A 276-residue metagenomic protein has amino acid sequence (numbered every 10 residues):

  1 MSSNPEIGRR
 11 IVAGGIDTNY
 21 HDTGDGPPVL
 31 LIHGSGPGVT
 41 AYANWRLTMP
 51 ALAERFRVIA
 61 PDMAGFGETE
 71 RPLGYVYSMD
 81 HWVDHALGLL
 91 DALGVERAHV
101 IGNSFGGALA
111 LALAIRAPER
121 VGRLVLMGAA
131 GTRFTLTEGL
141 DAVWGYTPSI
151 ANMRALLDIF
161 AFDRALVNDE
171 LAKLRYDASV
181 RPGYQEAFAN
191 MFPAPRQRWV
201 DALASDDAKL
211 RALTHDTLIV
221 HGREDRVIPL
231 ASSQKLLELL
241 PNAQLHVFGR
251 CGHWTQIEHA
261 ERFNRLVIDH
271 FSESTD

Functional and structural regions predicted by a protein language model:
I16-E68: Conserved HGGG/HGGXW glycine-rich cap/lid loop of the alpha/beta-hydrolase fold
A60-I101, R265-I268: Active-site loop/oxyanion-hole signature of alpha/beta-hydrolase fold enzymes
G102, G106, A110: Gly/Ala-rich beta-loop-alpha elbow adjacent to hydrolase catalytic centers
L111-R116, G122-A155: Flexible "cap/lid" loop of the alpha/beta hydrolase fold
T147-R211: Conserved alpha/beta-hydrolase catalytic His-Asp/Glu region
L213, I219-H221: Short beta-strand/loop motif that positions the catalytic acidic residue of the alpha/beta-hydrolase fold
E224-I228: Acidic catalytic loop of the alpha/beta-hydrolase fold
A243-D276: Catalytic active-site module of serine/aspartate enzymes centered on a nucleophile-bearing elbow/loop
